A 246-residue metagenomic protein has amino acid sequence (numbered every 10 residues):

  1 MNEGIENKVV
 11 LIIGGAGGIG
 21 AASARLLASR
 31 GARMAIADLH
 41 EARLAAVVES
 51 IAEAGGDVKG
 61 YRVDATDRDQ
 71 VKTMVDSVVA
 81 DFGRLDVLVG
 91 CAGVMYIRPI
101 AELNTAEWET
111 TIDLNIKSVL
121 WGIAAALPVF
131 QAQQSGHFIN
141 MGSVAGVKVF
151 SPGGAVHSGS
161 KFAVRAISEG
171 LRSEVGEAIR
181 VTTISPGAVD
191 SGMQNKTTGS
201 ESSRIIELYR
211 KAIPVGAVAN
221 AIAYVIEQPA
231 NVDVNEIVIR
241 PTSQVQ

Functional and structural regions predicted by a protein language model:
E3-M34: Canonical Rossmann dinucleotide-binding motif of NAD(H)/NADP(H)-dependent dehydrogenases/reductases, specifically
R30-V47: Conserved glycine-rich Rossmann-like NAD(P)H-binding loop of the short-chain dehydrogenase/reductase
E41-A42, Y61-T73, T105: The beta1-alpha1 cofactor-binding region of Rossmann-like NAD(H)/NADP(H)-dependent oxidoreductases
P99-I100, E107-I112: Substrate-binding pocket helix/loop in short-chain dehydrogenase/reductase
I123, G159-S160: Active-site helix of classical SDR
S143: Residue(s) in the substrate-gating loop at a strand-loop-helix junction that position the organic substrate next
T183-I184, S203-V245: C-terminal helical subdomain
